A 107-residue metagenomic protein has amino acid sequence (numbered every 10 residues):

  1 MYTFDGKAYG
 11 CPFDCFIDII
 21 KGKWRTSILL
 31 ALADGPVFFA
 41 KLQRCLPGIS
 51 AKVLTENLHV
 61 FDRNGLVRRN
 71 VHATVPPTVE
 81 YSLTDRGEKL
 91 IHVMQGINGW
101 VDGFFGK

Functional and structural regions predicted by a protein language model:
M1-Y2: Long, low-complexity, charged/polar intrinsically disordered regions in eukaryotic proteins
K7-V53, T74, E80: N-terminal helix-turn-helix DNA-binding core of bacterial DNA-binding proteins
T26, N64, V93-F105: Alpha-helical linker/hinge and terminal dimerization helices associated with HTH transcriptional regulators
L54, L58-F61: Basic amphipathic alpha-helical segments that dock to polyanions
A73, F105-K107: Short helix-loop hinge/linker segments at domain boundaries
A73-G96: Basic, amphipathic "hinge/linker" alpha-helix immediately C-terminal to the N-terminal HTH DNA-binding motif
